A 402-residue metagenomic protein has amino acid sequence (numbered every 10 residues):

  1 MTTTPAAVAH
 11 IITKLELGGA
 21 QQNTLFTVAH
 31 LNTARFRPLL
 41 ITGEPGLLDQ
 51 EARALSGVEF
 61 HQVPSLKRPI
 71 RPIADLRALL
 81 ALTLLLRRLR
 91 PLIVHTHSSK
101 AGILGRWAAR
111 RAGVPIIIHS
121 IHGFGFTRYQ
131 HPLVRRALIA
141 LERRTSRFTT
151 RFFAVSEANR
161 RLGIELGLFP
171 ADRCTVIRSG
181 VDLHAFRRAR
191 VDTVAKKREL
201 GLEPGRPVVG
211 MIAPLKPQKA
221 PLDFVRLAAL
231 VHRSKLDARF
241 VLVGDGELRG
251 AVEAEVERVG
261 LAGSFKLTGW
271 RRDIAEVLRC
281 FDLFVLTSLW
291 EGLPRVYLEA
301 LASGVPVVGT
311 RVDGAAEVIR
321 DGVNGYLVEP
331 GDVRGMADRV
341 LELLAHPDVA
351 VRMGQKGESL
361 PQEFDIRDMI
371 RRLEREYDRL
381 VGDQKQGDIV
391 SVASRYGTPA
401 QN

Functional and structural regions predicted by a protein language model:
T4-A6, H10-A74, N159, R173 (+1 more regions): N-terminal strand-loop element at the rim of the active site of nucleotide-sugar-dependent glycosyltransferases
Q21-F26, P207, M211-R233, E247-E253 (+1 more regions): A conserved mid-protein helix/loop that constitutes part of the nucleotide-sugar donor-binding site
F148-T175, V181-A185: A short, active-site helix/loop in glycosyltransferases that binds the activated sugar's phosphate group
E253-G269: Nucleotide-activated donor-binding/catalytic signature segment of Leloir-type glycosyltransferases, i.e., the conserved
W270, L289: Aromatic "clamp/platform" in nucleotide-sugar-dependent glycosyltransferases that forms part of the donor/acceptor
P306-G309, I319: Short hydrophobic beta-strand element within catalytic cores of glycosyltransferases and related nucleotide-activated
D321-G322, Y326-V333, E342-P347: Conserved acidic donor-binding segment of nucleotide-sugar-dependent glycosyltransferases
G335, E342, V349-E363, R372-R375: A short, well-ordered alpha-helix in the C-terminal region of glycosyltransferases
